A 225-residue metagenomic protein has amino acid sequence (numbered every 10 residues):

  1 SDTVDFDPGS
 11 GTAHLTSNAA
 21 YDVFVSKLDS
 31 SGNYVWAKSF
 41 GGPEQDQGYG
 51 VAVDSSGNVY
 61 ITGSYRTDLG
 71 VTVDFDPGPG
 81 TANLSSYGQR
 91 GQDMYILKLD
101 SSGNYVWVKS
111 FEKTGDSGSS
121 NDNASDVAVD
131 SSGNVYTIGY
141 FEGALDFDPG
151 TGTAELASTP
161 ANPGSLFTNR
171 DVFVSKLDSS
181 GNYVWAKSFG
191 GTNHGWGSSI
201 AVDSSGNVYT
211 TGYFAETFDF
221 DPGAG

Functional and structural regions predicted by a protein language model:
S1-G225: A sequence-level/structural motif corresponding to short, flexible coil/turn segments enriched in small polar residues
